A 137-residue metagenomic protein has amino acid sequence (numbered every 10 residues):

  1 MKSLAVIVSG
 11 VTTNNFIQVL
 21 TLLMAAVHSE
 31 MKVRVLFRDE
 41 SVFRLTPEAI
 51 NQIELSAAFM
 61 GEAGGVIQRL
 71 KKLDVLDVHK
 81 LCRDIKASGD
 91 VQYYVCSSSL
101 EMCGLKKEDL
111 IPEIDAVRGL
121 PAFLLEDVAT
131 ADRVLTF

Functional and structural regions predicted by a protein language model:
A5-F16, T46: Short, glycine-rich nucleotide/cofactor-binding loops
A5-G10, A63-L70, E108-L110: Short, basic, glycine/proline-bearing loop/turn elements
F16-E30, V35: Histidine-anchored nucleotide/phosphate-binding helix
V33-D39, Y94-S97: Short internal beta-strands
S41-L55: N-terminal beta-loop-helix "entrance" segment that forms/cooperates in small-molecule cofactor or anionic ligand
E54-A87: A glycine-rich helix N-cap at a beta->alpha junction
L73, R83-A87, V91-S98, K107-E108 (+1 more regions): Ligand-binding beta-strand-loop-alpha-helix segment within the catalytic cores of soluble metabolic enzymes
R118-F137: Glycine-rich, aromatic-bearing surface loops/beta-hairpins
